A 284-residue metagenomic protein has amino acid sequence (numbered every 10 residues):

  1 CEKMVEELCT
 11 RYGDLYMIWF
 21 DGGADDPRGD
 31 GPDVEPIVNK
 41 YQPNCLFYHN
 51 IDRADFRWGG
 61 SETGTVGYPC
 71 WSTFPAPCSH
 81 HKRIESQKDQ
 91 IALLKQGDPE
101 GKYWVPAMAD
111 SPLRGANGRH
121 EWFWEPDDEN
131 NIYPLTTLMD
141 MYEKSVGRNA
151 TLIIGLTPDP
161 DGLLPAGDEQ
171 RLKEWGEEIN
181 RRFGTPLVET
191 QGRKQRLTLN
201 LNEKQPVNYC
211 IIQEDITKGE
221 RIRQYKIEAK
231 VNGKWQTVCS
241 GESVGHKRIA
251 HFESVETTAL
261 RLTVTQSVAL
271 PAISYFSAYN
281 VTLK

Functional and structural regions predicted by a protein language model:
C1-N232, T237-F252, T263-N280: Mature catalytic domains of secreted/periplasmic carbohydrate-active enzymes
